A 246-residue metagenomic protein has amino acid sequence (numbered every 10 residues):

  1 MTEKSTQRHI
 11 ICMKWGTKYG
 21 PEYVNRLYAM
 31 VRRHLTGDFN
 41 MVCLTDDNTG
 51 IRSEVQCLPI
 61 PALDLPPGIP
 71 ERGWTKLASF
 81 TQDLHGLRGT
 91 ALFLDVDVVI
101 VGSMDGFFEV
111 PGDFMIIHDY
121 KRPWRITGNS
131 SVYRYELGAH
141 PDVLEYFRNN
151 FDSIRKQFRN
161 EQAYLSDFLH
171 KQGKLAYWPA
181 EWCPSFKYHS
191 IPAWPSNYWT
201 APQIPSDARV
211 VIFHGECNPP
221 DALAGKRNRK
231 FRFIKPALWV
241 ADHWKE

Functional and structural regions predicted by a protein language model:
M1-P67, L84-L87, L137: N-terminal anchoring/stem segment of glycosyltransferases
V42-G50, V99-D105, E181-W182, E216-C217: Short, polar loop motifs at secondary-structure junctions
D47-V55, D105-V110, R125-I126, A222-A224: Short loop/helix-cap segments at secondary-structure boundaries that form the rim of catalytic
P66-L84: Short phosphate-binding loop-to-helix
R88-D97: Short beta-strand-to-loop acidic/aromatic patch adjacent to the donor-nucleotide binding site
I100-G128: Conserved donor-nucleotide/metal-binding helix-loop-beta segment in metal-dependent transferases, i.e., the alpha-helix
S131-A139: Short glycine- and hydrophobic/aromatic-rich loop-to-beta-strand nucleating segment in the catalytic cores
P141-E246: Catalytic core and acceptor-binding pocket of nucleotide-sugar-dependent glycosyltransferases
